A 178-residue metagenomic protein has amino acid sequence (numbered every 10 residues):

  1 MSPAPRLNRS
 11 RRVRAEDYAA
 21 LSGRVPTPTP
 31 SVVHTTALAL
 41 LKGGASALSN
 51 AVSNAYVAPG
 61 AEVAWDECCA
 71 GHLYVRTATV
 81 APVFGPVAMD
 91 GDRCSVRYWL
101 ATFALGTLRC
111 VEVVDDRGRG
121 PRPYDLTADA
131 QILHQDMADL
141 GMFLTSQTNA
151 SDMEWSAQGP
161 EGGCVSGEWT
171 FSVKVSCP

Functional and structural regions predicted by a protein language model:
M1-D92: Small/polar-rich, solvent-exposed N-terminal microdomains that initiate assembly or binding
P5-A15, G23, V63, A101 (+5 more regions): Hydrophobic transmembrane signal anchors and adjacent membrane-proximal interface regions, especially in viral
E16-A19, D115-D129: A solvent-exposed, charged loop/short amphipathic helix patch at secondary-structure junctions
T36-N50, T107-G120, V175-P178: Short N-terminal helix-initiation segments at or just after the protein's N-terminus
A45-N54, W65, Y124-C177: Acidic-leaning, charged glycine-interspersed low-complexity segments
Y74-V75, F103, L108-C110, G120 (+2 more regions): Bulky hydrophobic/aromatic packing residues
A88-R97, G159-C164: Short, solvent-exposed beta-strand/turn "edge" segments of beta-rich domains on protein surfaces
V96-V114, V165-C177: Oligomerization/assembly interface segments of phage tail-like spikes and tubes
